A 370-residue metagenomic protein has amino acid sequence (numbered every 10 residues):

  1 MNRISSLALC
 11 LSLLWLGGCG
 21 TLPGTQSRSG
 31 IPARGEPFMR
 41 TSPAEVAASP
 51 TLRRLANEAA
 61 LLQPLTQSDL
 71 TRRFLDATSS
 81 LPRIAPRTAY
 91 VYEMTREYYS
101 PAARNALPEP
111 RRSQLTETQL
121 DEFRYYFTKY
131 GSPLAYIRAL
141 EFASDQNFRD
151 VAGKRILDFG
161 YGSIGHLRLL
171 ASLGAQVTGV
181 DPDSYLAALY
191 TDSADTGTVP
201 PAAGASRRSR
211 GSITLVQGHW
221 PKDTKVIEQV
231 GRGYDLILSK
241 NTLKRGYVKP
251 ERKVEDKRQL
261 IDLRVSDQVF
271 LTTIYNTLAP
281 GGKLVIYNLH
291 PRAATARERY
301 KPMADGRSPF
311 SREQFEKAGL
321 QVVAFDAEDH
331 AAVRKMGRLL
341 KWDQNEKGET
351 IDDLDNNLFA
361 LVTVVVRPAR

Functional and structural regions predicted by a protein language model:
G17-G18: C-terminal motif of bacterial Sec signal peptides marking the signal peptidase cleavage site
T128-G153: Conserved alpha-helix/loop element of class I SAM-dependent methyltransferases that forms part of the SAM/SAH-binding
V151-G162: Conserved class I S-adenosyl-L-methionine
G165, L169-H219: Class I SAM-dependent methyltransferase SAM/SAH-binding core
K225-L236: A short acidic, Gly/Pro-enriched loop at the edge of an enzyme's catalytic core that lines a small-molecule cofactor
R252-P280: A short glycine-rich, Lys/Arg-flanked "PGG" loop and its adjoining helix->strand segment in the class I
G281-L289: Conserved beta-strand signature within the Rossmann-like core of class I S-adenosyl-L-methionine
P302-R370: Class I S-adenosyl-L-methionine
